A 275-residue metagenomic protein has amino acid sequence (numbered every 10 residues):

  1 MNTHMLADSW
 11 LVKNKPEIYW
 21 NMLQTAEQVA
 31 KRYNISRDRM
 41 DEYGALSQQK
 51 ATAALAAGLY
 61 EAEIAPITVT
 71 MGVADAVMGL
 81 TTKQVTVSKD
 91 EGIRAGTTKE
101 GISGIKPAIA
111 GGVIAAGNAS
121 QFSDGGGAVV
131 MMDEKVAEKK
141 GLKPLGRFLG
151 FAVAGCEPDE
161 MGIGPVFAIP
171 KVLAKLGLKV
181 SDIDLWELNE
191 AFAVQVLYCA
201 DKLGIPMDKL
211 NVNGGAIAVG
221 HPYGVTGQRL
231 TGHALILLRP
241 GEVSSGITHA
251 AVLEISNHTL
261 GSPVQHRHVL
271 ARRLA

Functional and structural regions predicted by a protein language model:
M1-R32: Flexible glycine-/small-residue-enriched beta->alpha junction loops that bind anionic phosphate/pyrophosphate groups
S9, V29-S36, Y43-E61, T70 (+7 more regions): Change "in soluble alpha/beta enzymes" to "in soluble alpha/beta proteins
Q24-E27, E63-V73, L149-A218: Active-site pocket-lining segment
V29-S36, D41-Y43, A110-F122, A152 (+3 more regions): Cysteine-centered functional microenvironments
K31, T97-I163, F167-P170, A174-L176 (+2 more regions): Condensing-enzyme catalytic core mediating Claisen C-C bond formation in acyl metabolism
R39-K139, K202, M207-K209: N-terminal extracellular/periplasmic Venus flytrap/periplasmic-binding protein-like
V180, D201-K202, P206-N211, A216-P240 (+2 more regions): Internal helix-turn-beta structural module
G241-A275: Helix-start/capping segments and mature chain N-termini
